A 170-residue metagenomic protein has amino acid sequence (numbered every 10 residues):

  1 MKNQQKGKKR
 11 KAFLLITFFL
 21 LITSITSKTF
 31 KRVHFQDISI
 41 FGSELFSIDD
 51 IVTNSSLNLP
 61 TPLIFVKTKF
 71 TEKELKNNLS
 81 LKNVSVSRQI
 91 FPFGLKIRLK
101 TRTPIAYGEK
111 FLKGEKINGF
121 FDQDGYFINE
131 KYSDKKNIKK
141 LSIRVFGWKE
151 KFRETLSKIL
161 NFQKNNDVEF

Functional and structural regions predicted by a protein language model:
M1-S39, D49-P62, F70-K73, N77 (+1 more regions): Charged, solvent-exposed interaction patches on well-folded alpha/beta domains that mediate macromolecular contacts
G42-F46: Short polar catalytic/cofactor-binding loops
